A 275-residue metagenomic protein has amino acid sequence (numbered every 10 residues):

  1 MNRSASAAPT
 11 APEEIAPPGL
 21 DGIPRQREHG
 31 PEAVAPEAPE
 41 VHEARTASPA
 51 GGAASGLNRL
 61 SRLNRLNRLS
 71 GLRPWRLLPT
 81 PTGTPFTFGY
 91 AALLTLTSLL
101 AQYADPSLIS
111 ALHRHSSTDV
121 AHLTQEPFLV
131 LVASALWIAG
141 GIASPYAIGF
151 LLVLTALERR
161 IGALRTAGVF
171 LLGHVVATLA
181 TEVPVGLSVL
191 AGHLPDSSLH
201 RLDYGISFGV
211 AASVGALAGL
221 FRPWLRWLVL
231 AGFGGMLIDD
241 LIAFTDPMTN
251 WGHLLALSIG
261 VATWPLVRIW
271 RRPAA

Functional and structural regions predicted by a protein language model:
N2-S6, N67-R114: N-terminal signal-anchor transmembrane alpha helix
T87-F88, G149-G173: Interfacial segments of alpha-helical transmembrane regions
T95-L99, H174-V183, G232-M248: Aromatic-anchored segments of alpha-helical transmembrane domains
Q102-A156, A163: N-terminal TM1-TM2 helical hairpin plus the immediately adjacent luminal interfacial "cap"
E158-T166, A216-V229: Membrane-helix interface "capping/anchor" motifs
A163-H193, V261: Hydrophobic alpha-helical transmembrane segments of integral membrane proteins
S197-A216, G252: Membrane-interface micro-motifs in multi-pass membrane enzymes
L220-A275: Terminal transmembrane helical module of multi-pass membrane proteins
